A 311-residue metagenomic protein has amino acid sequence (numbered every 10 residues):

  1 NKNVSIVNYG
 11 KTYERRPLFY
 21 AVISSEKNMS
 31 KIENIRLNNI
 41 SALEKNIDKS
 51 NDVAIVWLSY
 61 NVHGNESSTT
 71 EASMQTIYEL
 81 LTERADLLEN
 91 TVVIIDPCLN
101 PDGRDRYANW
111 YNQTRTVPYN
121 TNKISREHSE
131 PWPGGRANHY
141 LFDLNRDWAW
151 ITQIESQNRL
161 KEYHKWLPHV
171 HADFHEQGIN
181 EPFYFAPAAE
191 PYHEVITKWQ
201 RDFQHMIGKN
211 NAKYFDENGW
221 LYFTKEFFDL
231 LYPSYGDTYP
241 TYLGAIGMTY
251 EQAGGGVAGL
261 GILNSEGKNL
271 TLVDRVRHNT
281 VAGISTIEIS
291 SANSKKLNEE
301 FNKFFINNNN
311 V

Functional and structural regions predicted by a protein language model:
N1-E26: A non-catalytic alpha/beta surface segment that caps or lines the substrate-entry region of metallo-dependent hydrolase
K2-V4, R16-L18, D52-I55, E89-I94 (+3 more regions): Loop/turn elements at helix/coil->beta-strand transitions in domains of secreted/extracellular proteins
Y9, D96-C98, K225: Conserved beta-strand termini and adjacent loop/short-helix elements that scaffold enzyme active sites in alpha/beta
P17-F19, E26-N39: N-terminal low-complexity, intrinsically disordered segments
S24-E26, R36, A42-S59, S67-Q204: Active-site/substrate-binding loop(s) of hydrolase catalytic cores
N34-L43, S73, L263-L270, D274: Extended active-site and interfacial segments that coordinate phosphate-rich ligands in large catalytic machineries
G64: Short active-site segment of divalent metal-dependent hydrolases/proteases that encodes the spacing between
T152-F174, I179-V311: C-terminal accessory segments enriched in acidic
